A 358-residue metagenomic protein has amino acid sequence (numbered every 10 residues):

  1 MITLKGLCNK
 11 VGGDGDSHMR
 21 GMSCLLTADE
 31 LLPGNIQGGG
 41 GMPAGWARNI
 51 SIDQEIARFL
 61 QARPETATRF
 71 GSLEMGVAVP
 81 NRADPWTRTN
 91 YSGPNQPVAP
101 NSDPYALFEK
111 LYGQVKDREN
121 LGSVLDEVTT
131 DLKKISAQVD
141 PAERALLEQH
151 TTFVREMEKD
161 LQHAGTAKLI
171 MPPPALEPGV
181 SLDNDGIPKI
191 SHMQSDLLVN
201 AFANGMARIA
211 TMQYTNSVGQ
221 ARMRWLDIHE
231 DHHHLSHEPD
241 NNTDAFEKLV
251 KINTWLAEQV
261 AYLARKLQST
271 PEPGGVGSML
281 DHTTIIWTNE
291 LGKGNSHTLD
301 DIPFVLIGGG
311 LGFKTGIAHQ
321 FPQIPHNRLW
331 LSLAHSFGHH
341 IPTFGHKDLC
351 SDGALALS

Functional and structural regions predicted by a protein language model:
M1-S358: Ligand-binding pockets and gating/stacking loops
